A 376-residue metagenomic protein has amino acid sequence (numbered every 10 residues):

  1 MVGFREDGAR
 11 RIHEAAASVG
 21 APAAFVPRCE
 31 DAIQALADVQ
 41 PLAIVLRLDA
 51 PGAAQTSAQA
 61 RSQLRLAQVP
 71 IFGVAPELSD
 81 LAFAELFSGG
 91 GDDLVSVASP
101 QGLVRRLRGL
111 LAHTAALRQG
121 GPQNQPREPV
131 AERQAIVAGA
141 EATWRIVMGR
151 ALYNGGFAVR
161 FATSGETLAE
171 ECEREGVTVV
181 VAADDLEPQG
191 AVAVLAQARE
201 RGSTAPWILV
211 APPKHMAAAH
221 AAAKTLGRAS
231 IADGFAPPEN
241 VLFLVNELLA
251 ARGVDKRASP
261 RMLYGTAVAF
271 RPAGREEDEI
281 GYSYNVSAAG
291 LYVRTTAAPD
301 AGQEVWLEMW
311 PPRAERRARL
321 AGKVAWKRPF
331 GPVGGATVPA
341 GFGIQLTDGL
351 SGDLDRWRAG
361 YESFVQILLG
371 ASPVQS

Functional and structural regions predicted by a protein language model:
M1-S376: Structured alpha-helical
